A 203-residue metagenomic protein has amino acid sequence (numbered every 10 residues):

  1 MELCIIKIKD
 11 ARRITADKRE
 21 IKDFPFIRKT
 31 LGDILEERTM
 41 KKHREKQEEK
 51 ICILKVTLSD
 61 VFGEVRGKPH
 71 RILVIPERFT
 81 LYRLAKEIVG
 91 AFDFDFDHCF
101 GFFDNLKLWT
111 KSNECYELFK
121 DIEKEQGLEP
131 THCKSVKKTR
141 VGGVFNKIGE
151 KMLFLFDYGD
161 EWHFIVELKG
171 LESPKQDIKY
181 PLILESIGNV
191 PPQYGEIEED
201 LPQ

Functional and structural regions predicted by a protein language model:
M1-Q203: Short linear regulatory motifs enriched in tryptophan with gly/pro/ser
